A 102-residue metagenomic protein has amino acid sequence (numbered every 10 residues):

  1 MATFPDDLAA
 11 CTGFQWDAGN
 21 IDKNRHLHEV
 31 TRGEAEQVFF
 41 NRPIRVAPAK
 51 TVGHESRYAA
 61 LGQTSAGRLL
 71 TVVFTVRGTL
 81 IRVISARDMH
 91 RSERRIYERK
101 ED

Functional and structural regions predicted by a protein language model:
M1-D102: Ribonuclease/tRNase effector modules and their secretory precursors
